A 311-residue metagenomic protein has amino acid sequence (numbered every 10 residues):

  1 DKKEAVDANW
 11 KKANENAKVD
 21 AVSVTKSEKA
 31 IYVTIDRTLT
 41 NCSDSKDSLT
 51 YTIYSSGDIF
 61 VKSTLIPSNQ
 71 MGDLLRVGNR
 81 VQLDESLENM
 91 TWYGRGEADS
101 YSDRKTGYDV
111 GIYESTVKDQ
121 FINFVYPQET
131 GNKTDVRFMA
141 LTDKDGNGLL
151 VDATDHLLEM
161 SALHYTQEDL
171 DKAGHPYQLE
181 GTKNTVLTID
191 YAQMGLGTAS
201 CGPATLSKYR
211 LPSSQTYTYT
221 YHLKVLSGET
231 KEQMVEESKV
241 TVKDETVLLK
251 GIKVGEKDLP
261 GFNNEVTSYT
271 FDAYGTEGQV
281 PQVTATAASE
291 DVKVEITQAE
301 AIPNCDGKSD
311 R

Functional and structural regions predicted by a protein language model:
D1-T241: Beta-strand/loop-rich accessory regions of lumenal/periplasmic or secreted enzymes, predominantly carbohydrate-active
V242-R311: Beta-rich interaction/scaffold domains
